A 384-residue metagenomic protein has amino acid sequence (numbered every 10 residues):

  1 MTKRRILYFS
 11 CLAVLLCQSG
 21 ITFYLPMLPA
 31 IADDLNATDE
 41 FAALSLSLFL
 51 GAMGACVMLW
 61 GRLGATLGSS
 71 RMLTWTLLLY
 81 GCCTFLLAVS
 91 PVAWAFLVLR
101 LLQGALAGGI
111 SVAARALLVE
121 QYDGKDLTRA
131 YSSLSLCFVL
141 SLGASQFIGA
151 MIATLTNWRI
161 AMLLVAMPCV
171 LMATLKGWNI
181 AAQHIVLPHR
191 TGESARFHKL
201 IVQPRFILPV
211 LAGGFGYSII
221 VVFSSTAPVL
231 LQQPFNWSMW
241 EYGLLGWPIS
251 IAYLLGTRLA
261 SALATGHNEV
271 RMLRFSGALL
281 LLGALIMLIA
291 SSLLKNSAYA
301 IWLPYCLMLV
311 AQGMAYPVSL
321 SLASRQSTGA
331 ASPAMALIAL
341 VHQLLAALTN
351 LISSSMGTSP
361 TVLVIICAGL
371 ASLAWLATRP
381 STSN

Functional and structural regions predicted by a protein language model:
N36, G68, V89-A95, L106 (+2 more regions): Helix-breaking motifs and short loop linkers at transmembrane-helix boundaries and internal kinks in secondary membrane
A55-P91: Conserved MFS/SLC helix-loop-helix module at the cytosolic interface between two early adjacent transmembrane helices
L79, C83-L86, W94-Q103, Y299-Y305: Paired small-residue
L99-F138: Cytoplasmic helix-loop-helix junction between adjacent transmembrane helices in 12-TM secondary transporters
K125, S132-I180: Helix-loop-helix hairpin linking two adjacent transmembrane segments in secondary transporters
A181-V210: Juxtamembrane intracellular "pre-TM" segments in multi-pass secondary transporters
L273-A315: C-terminal transmembrane helical hairpin of 12-TM major facilitator-type secondary transporters
L320-T358, C367: A late C-terminal transmembrane helix in Major Facilitator Superfamily
